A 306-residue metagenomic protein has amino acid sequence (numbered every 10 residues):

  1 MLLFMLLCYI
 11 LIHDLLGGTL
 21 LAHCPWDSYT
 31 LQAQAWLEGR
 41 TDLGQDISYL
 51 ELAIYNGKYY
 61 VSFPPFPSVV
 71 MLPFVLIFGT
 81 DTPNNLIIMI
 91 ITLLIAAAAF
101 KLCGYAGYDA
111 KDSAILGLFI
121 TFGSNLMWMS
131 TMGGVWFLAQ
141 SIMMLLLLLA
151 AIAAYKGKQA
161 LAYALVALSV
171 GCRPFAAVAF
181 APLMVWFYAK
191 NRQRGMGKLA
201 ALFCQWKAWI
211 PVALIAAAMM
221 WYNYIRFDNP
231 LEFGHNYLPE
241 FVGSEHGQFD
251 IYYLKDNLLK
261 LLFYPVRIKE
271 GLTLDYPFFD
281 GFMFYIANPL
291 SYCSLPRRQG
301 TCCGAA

Functional and structural regions predicted by a protein language model:
M1-A306: Membrane-proximal envelope and lipid/glycan-remodeling enzymes
